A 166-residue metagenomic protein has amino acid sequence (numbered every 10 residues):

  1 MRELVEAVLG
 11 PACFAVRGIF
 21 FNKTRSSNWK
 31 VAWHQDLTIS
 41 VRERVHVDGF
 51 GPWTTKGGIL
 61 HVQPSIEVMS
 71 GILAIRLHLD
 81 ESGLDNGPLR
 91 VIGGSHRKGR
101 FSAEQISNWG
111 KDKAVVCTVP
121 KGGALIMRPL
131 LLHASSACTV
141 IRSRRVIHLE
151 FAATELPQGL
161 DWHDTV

Functional and structural regions predicted by a protein language model:
M1-K121, A134-R142, L149-D161: Non-heme Fe(II) oxygenase catalytic core, chiefly the N-lobe of the double-stranded beta-helix
D164-V166: Glycine- and charge-enriched low-complexity intrinsically disordered segments
